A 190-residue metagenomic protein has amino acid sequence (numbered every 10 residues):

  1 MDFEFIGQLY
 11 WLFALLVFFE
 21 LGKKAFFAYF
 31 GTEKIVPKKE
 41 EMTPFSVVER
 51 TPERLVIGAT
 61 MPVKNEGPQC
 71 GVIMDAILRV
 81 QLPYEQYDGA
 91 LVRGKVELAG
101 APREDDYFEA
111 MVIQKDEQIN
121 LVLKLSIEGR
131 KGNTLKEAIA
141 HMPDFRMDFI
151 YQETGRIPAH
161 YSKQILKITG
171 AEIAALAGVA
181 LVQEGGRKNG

Functional and structural regions predicted by a protein language model:
M1-K39: N-terminal signal-anchor transmembrane alpha helix of single-pass membrane proteins, serving as the membrane-anchoring
F3-G7, R103-D106, M111-I113, A140-M142 (+1 more regions): Acidic, serine/threonine- and proline-rich intrinsically disordered appendage/tail regions
G22-A25, I57, A140, A171: N-terminal functional modules and adjacent low-complexity/disordered segments of proteins
A25-E117: N-terminal topogenic membrane-targeting module
M61-G67, V80-Y84, L125-K131, M147-G155: Beta-strand elements of well-folded, non-transmembrane domains
A76-Y84, E117-S126, G178-G190: Short, highly charged low-complexity linear segments
M111-I139: Low-complexity, intrinsically disordered segments enriched in Ser/Thr together with acidic residues
